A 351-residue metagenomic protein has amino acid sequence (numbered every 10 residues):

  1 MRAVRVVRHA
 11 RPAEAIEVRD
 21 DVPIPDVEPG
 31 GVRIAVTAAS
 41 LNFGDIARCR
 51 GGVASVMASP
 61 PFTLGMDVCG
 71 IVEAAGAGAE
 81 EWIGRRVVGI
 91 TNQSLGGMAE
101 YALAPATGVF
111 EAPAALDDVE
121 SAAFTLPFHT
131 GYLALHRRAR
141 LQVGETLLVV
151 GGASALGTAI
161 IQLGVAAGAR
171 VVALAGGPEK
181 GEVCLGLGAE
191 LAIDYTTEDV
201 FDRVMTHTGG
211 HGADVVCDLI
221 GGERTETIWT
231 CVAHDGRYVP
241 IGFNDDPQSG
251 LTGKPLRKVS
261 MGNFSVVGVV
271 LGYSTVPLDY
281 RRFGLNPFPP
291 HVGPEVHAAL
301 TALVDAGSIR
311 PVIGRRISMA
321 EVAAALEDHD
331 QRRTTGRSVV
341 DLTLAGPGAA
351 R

Functional and structural regions predicted by a protein language model:
M1, A298-R316, A323-R351: C-terminal capping/lid region of NAD(P)-dependent oxidoreductase domains
P12-A13, D21-C69, G78: N-terminal glycine-rich beta->alpha transition that marks the start or flank of a dinucleotide-binding site
A35, A47, V88-G151: NAD(P)H dinucleotide-binding glycine-rich loop of Rossmann-like/cofactor-binding domains, especially the beta1-alpha1
C49, V53, C69-Q93, A115: A glycine-/small-residue-rich N-terminal strand-loop-strand element that serves as the cofactor-binding glycine loop
R86, T146, R170, G236-R237 (+1 more regions): Short glycine-centered segments of the SAM/dcSAM-binding site in methyltransferase folds
F124-E198: Mid-domain Rossmann-like dinucleotide-binding core that forms the NAD(H)/NADP(H) cofactor-binding site
D199-G209: Short amphipathic alpha-helix with an adjacent loop that forms part of the alpha/beta core around
E223-A306, T343-R351: Glycine-rich phosphate-binding loop and adjacent beta-alpha segment of Rossmann(oid) nucleotide-cofactor-binding
